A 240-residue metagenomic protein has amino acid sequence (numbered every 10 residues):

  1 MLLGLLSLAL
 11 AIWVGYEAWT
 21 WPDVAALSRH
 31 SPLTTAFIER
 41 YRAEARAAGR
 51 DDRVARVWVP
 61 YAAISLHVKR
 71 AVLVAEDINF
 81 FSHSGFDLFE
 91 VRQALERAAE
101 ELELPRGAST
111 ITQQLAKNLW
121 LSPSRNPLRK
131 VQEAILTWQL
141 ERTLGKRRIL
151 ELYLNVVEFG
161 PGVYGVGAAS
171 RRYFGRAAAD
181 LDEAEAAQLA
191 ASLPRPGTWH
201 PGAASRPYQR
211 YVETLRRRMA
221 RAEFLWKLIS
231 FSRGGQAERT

Functional and structural regions predicted by a protein language model:
M1-T240: Juxtamembrane regions of bacterial inner-membrane/periplasmic proteins, predominantly the peptidoglycan biogenesis
